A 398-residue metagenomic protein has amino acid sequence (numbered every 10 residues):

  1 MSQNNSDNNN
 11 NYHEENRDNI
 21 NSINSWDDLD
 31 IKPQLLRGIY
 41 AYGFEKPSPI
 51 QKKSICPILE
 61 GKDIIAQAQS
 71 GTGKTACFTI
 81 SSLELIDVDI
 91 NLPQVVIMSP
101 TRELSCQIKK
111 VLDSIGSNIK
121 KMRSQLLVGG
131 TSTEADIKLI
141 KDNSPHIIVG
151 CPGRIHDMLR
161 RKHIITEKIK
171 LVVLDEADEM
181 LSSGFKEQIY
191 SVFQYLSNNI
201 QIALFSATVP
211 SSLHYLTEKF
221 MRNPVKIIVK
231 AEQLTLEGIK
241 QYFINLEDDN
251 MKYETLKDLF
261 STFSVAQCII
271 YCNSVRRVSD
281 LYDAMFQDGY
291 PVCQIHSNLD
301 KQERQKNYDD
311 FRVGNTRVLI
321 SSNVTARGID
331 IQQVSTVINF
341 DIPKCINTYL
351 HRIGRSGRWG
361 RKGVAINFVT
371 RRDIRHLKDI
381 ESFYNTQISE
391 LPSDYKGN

Functional and structural regions predicted by a protein language model:
S2-S6, Y12-N398: Conserved helicase RecA-like core
